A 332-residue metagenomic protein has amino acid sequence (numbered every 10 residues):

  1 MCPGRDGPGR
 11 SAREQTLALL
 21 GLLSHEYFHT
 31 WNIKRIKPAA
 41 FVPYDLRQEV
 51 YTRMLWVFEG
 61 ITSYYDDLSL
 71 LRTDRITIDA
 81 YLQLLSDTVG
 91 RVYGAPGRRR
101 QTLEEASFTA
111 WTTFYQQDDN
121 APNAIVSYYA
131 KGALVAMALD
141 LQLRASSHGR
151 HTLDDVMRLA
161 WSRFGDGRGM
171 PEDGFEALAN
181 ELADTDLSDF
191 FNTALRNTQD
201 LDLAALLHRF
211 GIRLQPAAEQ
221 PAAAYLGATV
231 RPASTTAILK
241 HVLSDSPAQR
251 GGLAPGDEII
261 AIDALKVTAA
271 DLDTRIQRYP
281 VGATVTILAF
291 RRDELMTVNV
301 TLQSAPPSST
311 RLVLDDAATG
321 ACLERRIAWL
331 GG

Functional and structural regions predicted by a protein language model:
M1, T16, T109-T113: A compositional/structural signature marking long, glycine- and acidic/polar-rich segments with frequent tryptophans
C2-G97: Zinc-dependent metallopeptidase catalytic helix centered on the HExxH motif and its immediate flanking segment
D66-D67, R75-G332: C-terminal recognition in membrane/secretory proteostasis and scaffolding
